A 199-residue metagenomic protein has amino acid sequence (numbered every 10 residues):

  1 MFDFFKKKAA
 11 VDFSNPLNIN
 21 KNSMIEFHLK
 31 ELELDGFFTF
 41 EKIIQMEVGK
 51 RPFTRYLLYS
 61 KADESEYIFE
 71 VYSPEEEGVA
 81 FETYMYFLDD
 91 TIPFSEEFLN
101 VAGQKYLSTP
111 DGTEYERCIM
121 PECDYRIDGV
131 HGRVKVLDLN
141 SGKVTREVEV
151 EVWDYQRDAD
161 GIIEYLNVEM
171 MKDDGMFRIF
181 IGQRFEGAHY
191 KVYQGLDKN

Functional and structural regions predicted by a protein language model:
M1-N199: Mixed-charge, low-complexity intrinsically disordered regions
